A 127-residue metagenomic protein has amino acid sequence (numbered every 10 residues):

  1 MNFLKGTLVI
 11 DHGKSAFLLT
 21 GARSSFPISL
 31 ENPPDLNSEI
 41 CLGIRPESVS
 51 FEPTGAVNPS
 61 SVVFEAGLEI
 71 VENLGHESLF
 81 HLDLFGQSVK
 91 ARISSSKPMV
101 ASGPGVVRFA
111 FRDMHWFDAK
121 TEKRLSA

Functional and structural regions predicted by a protein language model:
M1-H12: ABC transporter nucleotide-binding domain
L4, S78, R112: Change "...and in nucleic-acid phosphodiester-cleaving endonucleases..." to "...and in nucleic-acid processing enzymes
K5, L42, L74: Short glycine-rich loop/turn motifs that provide flexible caps or phosphate-binding loops at active sites
D11-I70, S88, P98-A127: Glycine/charge-rich catalytic "coupling/switch" loops of P-loop NTPases
G13-F17, G75-H81: Short aromatic-glycine-enriched beta-strand elements
L84-F85: Short acidic, flexible loop segments centered on an aromatic residue
A91-S94: A conserved acidic, glycine/proline-rich C-terminal tail/linker
